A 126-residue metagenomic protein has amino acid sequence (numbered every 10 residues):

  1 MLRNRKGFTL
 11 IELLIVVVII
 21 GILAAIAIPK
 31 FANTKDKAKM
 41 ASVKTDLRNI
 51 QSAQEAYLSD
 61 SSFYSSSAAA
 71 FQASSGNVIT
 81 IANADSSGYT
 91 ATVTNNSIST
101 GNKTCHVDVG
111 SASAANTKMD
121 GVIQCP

Functional and structural regions predicted by a protein language model:
L2-F31: N-terminal single-pass transmembrane signal-anchor helix
E12, A41-K44, T117-K118: Compositionally biased non-globular segments, especially hydrophobic aliphatic-rich helices of signal peptides
V17, K44, Q51: Conserved catalytic core of two-component sensor histidine kinases
A27, T34, Q54: Conserved alpha-helical elements of the SDR catalytic core
K30-L47: Aliphatic-rich helix starts adjacent to a transmembrane/signal segment
R48, S52-P126: Periplasmic/extracellular, small/polar-rich flexible segments of pilin-like filament-forming proteins
